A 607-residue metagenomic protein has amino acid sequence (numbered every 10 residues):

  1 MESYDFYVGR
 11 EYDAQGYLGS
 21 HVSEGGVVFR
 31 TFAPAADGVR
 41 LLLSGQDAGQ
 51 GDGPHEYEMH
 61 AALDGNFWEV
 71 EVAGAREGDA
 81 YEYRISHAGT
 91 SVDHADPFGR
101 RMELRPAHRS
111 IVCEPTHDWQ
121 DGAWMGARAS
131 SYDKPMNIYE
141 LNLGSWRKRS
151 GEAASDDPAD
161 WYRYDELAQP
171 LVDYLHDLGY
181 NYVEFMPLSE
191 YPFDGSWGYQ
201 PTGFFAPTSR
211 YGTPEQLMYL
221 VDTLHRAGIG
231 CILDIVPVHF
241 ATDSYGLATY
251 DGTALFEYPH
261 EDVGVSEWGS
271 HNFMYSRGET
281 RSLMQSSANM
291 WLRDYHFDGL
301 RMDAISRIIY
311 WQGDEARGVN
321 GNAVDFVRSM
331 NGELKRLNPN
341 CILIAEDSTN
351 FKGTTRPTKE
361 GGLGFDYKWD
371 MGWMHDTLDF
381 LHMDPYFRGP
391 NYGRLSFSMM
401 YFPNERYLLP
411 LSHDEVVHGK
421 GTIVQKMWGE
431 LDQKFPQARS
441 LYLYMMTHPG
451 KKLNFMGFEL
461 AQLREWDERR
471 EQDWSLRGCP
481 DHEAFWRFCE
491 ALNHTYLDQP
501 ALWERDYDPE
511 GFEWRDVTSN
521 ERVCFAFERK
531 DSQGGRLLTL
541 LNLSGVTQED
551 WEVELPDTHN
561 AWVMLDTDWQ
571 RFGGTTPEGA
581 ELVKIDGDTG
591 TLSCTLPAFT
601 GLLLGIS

Functional and structural regions predicted by a protein language model:
M1-V28, G49-P54, A62-E140, S145-A159 (+3 more regions): The feature marks proteins involved in alpha-glucan
T31, Y83, L141, F185 (+9 more regions): Conserved, mostly hydrophobic/aromatic
F32-G38, P556-H559: Short proline/glycine-enriched turn/loop motifs at strand-loop junctions of beta-rich domains
E77-D79, E578-S607: C-terminal beta-strand-rich structural cap/linker in extracellular carbohydrate-active enzymes
R101-S145, Y174, D379-A438, M445 (+2 more regions): Glycine-rich phosphate/pyrophosphate-binding loop and adjacent beta-alpha nucleotide/cofactor-binding cores
E103, W124-D133, N142-F297, R301-V319: Substrate-binding/active-site clefts of carbohydrate-active enzymes
H296-D298, G313-R469, L497-V553, D557-N560 (+1 more regions): Conserved alpha/beta catalytic core and glycan-binding cleft of carbohydrate-active enzymes
P480-F485, L492-H494, E552-V583: C-terminal accessory region downstream of the catalytic core in glycan-modifying enzymes
